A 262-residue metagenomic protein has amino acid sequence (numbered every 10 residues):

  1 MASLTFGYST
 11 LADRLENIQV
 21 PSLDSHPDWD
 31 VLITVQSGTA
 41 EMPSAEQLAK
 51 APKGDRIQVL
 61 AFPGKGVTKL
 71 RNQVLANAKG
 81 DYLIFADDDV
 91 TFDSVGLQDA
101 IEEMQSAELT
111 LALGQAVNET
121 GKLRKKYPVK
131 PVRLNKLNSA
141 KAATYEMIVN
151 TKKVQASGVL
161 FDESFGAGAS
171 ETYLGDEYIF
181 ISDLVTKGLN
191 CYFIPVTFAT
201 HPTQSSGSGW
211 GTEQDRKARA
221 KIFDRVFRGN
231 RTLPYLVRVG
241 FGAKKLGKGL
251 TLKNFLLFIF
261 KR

Functional and structural regions predicted by a protein language model:
M1-D30: N-proximal low-complexity "stem/linker" segments adjacent to membrane-targeting elements
Q19-A61: Acidic donor-binding segment of Leloir-type glycosyltransferases
A61-A78: Glycine-rich, basic loop-to-helix element that forms the pyrophosphate-binding segment of sugar-nucleotide handling
L83: Short aromatic/hydrophobic "clamp" motif used to bind/position activated sugar donors
V95-Y127: Conserved donor NDP-sugar-binding/catalytic core segment of glycosyltransferases
M147, K153-V154, S164-I194: A short, conserved alpha-helix in the catalytic core of glycosyltransferases
A167-E171, N190-W210, R219-I222: Active-site donor/metal-binding and catalytic loop motifs of nucleotide-sugar-dependent glycosylation enzymes
S208-P234, N254-R262: Catalytic core of nucleotide-sugar-dependent glycosyltransferases
